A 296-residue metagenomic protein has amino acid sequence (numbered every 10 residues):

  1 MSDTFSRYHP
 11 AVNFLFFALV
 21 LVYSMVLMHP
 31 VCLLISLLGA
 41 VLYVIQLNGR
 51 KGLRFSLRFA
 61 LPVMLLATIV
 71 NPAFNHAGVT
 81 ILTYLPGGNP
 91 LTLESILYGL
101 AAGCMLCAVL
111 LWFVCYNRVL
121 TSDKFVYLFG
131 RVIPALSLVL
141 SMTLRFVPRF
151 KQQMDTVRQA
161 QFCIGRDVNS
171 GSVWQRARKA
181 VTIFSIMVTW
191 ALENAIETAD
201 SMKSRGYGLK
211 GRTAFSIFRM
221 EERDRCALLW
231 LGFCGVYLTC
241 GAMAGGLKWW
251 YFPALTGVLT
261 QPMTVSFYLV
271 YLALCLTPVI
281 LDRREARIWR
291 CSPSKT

Functional and structural regions predicted by a protein language model:
S2-I45, T156-T296: Transmembrane alpha-helix interface motif
T4, K51-G52, N89-T92, V132 (+1 more regions): Juxtamembrane loop-transmembrane helix junctions in multi-pass integral membrane proteins, especially the extracellular
P30, G49-R50, I133-L136: Membrane-helix interface segments
C32-L34, K51-G52, T143-R145: Short, charged/polar low-complexity linear motifs in solvent-exposed/disordered segments
Q46-F55: Membrane-interface helix-boundary motifs at transmembrane edges
S56-W174, R287-T296: Juxtamembrane/interface alpha-helical elements of multi-pass membrane proteins
